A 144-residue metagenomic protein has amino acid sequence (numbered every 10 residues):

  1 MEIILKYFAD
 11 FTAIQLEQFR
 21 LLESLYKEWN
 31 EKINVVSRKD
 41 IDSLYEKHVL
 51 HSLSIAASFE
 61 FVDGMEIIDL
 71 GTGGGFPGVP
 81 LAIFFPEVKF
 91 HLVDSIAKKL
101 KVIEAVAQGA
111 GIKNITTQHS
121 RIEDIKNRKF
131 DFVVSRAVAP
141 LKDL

Functional and structural regions predicted by a protein language model:
M1-R38, D42: N-terminal auxiliary segments of SAM/dcSAM-dependent transferases
E28, K32, Y45-D63: Conserved alpha-helix/loop element of class I SAM-dependent methyltransferases that forms part of the SAM/SAH-binding
D63-G73: Conserved class I S-adenosyl-L-methionine
I67-I68, L81, F90, I103: Hydrophobic packing within well-folded, soluble alpha/beta domains
G74-E87: Conserved SAM-binding loop of SAM-dependent methyltransferases across substrates and taxa, primarily the Class I
E87-L144: S-adenosylmethionine
